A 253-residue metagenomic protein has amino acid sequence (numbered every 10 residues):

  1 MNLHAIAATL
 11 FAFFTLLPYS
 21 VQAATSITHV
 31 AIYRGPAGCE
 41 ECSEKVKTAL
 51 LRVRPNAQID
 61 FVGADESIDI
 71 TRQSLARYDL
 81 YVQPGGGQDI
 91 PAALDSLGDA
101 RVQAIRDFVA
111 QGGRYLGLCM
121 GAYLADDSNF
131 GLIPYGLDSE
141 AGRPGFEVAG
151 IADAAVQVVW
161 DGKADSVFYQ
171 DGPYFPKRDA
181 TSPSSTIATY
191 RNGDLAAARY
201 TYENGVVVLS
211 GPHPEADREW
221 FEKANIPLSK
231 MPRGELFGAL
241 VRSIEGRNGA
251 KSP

Functional and structural regions predicted by a protein language model:
M1-A5: Positively charged n-region of N-terminal signal peptides that target proteins for export
A7-P18: Bacterial N-terminal signal peptides
V21-R77: Aromatic-Pro/Gly-enriched surface loop or interdomain linker that acts as a lid/target-recognition segment
A37-G38, G87-D89, A122-L124, L137 (+3 more regions): Short, solvent-exposed loop/turn segments at secondary-structure junctions
D79-G85, V207-G211: Structural motif
Q88-D161: A glycine-rich, often tryptophan-bearing local segment used as a flexible ligand/cofactor-contacting loop or short
N129, P212-P253: Extracellular ligand-binding/catalytic regions of CAZymes and related secreted enzymes and adhesion modules
A149-D217: Catalytic beta-strand/loop cores that center a nucleophilic Ser/Cys/Thr and support acyl-enzyme chemistry
